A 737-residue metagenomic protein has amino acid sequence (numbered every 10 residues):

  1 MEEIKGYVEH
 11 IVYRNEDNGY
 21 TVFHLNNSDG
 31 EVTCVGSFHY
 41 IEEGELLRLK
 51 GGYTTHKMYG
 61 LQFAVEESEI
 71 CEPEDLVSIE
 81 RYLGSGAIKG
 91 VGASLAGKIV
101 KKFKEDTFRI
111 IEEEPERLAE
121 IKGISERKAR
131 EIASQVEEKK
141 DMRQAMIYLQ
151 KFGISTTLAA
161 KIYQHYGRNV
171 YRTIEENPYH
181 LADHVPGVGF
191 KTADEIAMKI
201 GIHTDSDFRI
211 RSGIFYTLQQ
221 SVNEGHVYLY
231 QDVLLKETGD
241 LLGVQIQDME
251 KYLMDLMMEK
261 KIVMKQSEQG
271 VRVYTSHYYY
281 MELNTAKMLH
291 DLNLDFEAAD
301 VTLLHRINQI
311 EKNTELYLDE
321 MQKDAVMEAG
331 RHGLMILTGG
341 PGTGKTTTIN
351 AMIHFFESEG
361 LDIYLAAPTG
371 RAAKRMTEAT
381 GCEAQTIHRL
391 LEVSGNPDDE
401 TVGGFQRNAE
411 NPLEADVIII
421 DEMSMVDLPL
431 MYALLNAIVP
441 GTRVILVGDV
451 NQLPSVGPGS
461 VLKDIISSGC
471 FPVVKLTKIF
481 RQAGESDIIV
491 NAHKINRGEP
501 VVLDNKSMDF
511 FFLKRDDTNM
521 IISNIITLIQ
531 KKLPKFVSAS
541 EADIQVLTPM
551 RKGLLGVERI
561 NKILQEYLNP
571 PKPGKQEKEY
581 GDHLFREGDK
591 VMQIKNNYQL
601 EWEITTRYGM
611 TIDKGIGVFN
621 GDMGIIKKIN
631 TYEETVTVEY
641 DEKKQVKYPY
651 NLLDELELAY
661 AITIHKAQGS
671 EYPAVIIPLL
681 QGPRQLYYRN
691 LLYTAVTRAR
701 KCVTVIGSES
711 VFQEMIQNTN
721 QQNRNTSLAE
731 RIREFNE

Functional and structural regions predicted by a protein language model:
M1-N15, G51, M623-K627: Structural detector for short beta-strands of small beta-barrel domains
R14-H24, Y632-T637: Short aromatic-glycine-enriched beta-strand elements
Y20-D29, T33-C34, E42-G52, K57-V271 (+6 more regions): Accessory alpha-helical DNA-binding modules that contact the DNA backbone or grooves
Q150, Q219, M264-D324: Pre-P-loop entry segment of helicase/translocase ATPase cores
T338-T377, V447, F510-R515, K535-G553: Conserved RecA-like ASCE P-loop NTPase motor core of nucleic-acid helicases/translocases
F355-L361, G370-A379, H388-N396, G404 (+5 more regions): Conserved helicase motor core of SF1/SF2 NTP-dependent helicases
V450-I616, F735: Conserved helicase motor core of P-loop NTPases
D613-I616, N620-E737: C-terminal accessory regions
